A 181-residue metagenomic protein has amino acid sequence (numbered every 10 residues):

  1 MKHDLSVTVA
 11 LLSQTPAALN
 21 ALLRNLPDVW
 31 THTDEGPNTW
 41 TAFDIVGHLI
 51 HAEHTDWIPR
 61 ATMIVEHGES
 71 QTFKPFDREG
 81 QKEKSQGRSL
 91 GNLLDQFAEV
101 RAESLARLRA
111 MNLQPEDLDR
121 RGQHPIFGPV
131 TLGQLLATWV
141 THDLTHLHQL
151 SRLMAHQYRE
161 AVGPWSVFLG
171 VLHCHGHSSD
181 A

Functional and structural regions predicted by a protein language model:
M1-D4, A42, S85-S89, F127-T131: Short amphipathic alpha-helical segments at helix-loop
M1-L12, V171-A181: Terminal targeting/low-complexity segments that flank the catalytic cores of oxidoreductases
K2-W30, H51-M63: Alpha-helical bundle segments that constitute or directly flank the non-heme di-iron/ferroxidase center
H3, V7-A10, T33-D34, E66 (+2 more regions): Solvent-exposed interaction patches of small proteins and small membrane subunits
T15, R78-R120, V130, Q134-W139 (+1 more regions): Acidic/histidine-rich alpha-helical segments that form the ligand environment of transition-metal centers
A21-R24, D28, T62, E66 (+2 more regions): Charged/polar positions within long, soluble alpha-helices
T31-F76, D119-A181: Short, contiguous alpha-helical
